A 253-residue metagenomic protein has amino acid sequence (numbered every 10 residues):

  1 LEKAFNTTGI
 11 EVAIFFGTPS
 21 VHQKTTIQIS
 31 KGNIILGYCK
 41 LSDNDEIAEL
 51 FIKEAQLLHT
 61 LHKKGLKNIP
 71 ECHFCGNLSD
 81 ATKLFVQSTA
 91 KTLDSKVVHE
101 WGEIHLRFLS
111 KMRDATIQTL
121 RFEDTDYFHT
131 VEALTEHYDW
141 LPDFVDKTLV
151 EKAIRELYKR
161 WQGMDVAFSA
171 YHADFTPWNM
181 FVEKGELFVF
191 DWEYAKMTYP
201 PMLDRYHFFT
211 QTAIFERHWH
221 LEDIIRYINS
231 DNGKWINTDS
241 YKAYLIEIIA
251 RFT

Functional and structural regions predicted by a protein language model:
A4-K31: ATP-binding glycine-rich phosphate-binding loop
Q23-I52: ATP-binding glycine-rich loop module of kinase domains
T25-I29, K159-L203: Active-site acidic catalytic loop and adjacent metal/ATP-binding pocket of ATP-dependent phosphoryl transfer enzymes
E54-I69, A90-V131, E151-A173: Conserved kinase catalytic-core helix
E71-A81: Short beta-strand micro-motifs within the conserved protein kinase catalytic domain, predominantly in the N-lobe
A81-T92: Conserved short submotifs of the Hanks-type protein kinase catalytic core that shape the nucleotide-binding pocket
S95, E103, V166, Y206-T210 (+1 more regions): Helix-rich C-terminal or lid/interface subdomains of diverse kinases
E183-N229: Active-site Asp-x-Gly
